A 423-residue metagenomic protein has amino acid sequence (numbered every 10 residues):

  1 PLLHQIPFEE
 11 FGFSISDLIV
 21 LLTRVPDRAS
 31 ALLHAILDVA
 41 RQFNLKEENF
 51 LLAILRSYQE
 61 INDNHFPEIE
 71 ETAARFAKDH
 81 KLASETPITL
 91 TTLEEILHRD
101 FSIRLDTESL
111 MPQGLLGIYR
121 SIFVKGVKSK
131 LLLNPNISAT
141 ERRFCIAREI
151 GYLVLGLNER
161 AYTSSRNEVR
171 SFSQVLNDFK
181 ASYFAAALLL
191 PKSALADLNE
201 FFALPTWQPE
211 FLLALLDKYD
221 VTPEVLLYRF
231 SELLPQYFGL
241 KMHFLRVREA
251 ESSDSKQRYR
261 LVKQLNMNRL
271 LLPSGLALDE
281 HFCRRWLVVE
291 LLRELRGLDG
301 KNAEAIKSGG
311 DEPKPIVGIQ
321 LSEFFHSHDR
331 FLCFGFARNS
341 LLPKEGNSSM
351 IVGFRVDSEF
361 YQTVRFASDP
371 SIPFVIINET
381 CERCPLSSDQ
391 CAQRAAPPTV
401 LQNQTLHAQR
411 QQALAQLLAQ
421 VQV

Functional and structural regions predicted by a protein language model:
P1-V423: Short juxta-domain linker segments that transition from a proline/glycine-rich, charged coil into a short amphipathic
